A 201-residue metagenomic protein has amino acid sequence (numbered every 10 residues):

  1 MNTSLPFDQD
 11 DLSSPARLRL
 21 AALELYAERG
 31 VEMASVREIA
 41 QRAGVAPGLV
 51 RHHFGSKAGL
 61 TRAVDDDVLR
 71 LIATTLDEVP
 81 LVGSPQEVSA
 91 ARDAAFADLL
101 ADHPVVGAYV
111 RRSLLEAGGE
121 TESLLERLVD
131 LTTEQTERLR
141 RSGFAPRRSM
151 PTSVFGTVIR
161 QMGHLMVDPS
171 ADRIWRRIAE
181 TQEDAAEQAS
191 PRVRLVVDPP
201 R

Functional and structural regions predicted by a protein language model:
M1-S13, R201: N-terminal intrinsically disordered/low-complexity leader segments
R17, A21, L25-G59, A63: Helix-turn-helix
A21-E28, T74-V79, Y109, S113 (+2 more regions): Solvent-exposed, amphipathic alpha-helical segments
L25, L71, L99, Q135-R138: Short alpha-helical functional segments enriched in proximate histidine and acidic residues
A63, T74-V110, M150-V154: Hydrophobic alpha-helical connector segments
D66-I72: Short, basic, alpha-helical segments at the C-terminal edge of helix-turn-helix-like DNA-binding modules
A97-V129, T133, D168-I174: Amphipathic alpha-helical segments used for helix-helix packing
E122-V129, L139-R194: Hydrophobic/aromatic-rich alpha-helical bundle segments in the mid-to-C-terminal region
